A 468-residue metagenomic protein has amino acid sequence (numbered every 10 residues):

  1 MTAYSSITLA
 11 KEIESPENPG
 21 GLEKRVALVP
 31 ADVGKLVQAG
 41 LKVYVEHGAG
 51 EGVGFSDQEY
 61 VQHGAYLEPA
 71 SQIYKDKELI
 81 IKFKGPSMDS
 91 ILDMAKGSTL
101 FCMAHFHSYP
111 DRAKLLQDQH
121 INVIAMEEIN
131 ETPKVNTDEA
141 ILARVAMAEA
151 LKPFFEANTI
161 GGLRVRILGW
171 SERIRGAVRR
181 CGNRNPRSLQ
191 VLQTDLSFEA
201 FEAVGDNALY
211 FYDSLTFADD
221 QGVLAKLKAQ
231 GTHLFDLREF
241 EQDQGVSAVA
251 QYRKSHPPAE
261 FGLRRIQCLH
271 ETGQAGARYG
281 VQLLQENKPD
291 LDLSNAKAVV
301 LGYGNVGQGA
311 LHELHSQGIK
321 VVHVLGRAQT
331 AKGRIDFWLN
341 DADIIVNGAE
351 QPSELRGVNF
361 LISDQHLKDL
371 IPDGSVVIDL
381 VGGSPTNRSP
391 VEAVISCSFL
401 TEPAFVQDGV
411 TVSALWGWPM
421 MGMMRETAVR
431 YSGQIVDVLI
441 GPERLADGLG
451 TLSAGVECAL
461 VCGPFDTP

Functional and structural regions predicted by a protein language model:
A3-I121, R184-T232: An N-terminal-biased, well-structured beta-alpha scaffold segment characteristic of Rossmann-like dinucleotide-binding
S5, G20-L22, E127-I160, S247-D292 (+1 more regions): Adenosine-phosphate binding glycine-rich loop
S15-E46, G50, A148-E149, P153-T194 (+2 more regions): Glycine-rich phosphate/diphosphate-binding loop of Rossmann-like nucleotide-binding domains
A27-A31, F55, K75, H107 (+13 more regions): Conserved active-site and cofactor/substrate-binding residues in soluble primary-metabolism enzymes
V43, Y66-L67, V123-I124, L234 (+4 more regions): Hydrophobic beta-strand scaffold residues
I73-K75, M94-A95, I160, A203-G205 (+2 more regions): A short, aliphatic-rich alpha-helical micro-motif
K84-G85, A104-H105, S214-L215, A349-E354 (+2 more regions): Short glycine-/small-residue-rich Rossmann-like dinucleotide-binding loops
A328-V410: Rossmann-like adenosine-cofactor binding region
